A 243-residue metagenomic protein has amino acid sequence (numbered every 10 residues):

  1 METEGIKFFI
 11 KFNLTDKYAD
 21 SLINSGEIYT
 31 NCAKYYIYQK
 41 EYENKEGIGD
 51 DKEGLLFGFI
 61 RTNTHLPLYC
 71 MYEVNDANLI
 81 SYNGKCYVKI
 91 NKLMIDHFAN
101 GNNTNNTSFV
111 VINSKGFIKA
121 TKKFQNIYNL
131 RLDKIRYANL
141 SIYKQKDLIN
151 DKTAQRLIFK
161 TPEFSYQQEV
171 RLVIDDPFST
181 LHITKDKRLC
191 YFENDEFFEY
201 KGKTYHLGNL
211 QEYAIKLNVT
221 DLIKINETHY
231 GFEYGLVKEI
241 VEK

Functional and structural regions predicted by a protein language model:
M1-K243: NAD-dependent ADP-ribosyltransferases
